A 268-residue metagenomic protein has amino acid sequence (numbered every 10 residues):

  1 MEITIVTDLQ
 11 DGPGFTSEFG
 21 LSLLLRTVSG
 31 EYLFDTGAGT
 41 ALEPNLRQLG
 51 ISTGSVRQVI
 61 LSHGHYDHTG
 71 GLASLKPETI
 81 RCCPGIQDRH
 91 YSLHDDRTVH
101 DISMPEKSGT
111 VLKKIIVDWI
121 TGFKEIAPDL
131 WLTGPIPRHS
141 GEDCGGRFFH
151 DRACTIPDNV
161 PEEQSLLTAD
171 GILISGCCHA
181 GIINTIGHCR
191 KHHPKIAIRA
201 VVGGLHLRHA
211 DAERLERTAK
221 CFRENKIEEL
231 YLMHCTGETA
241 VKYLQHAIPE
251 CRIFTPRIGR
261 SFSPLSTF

Functional and structural regions predicted by a protein language model:
M1-L49, N159-S175: Conserved beta-strand hairpin/beta-sheet module of binuclear metal-dependent hydrolase folds, prominently
M1-P13, G146-P157, G203-L207: Glycine-rich phosphate-binding "P-loop"
F15, L21-L25, L112, V117-P194: Catalytic core of the metallo-beta-lactamase
F15, Y66, R89-D96, H209-A212 (+1 more regions): Short, charged, surface-exposed secondary-structure boundary motifs
F15-T16, E31-Q58, C144, F148-D151 (+2 more regions): Pre-active-site segment of Zn-dependent metallo-hydrolases
G54-G122, W131-C144, R223-L230, I253: Active-site HxH/HxHxD metal-binding segment of metal-dependent hydrolases
H65-H68, V160-S165, A169-I258: Cap/insert and terminal regions of metallo-dependent hydrolase folds
F123, R257-F262: Glycine-centered loop/turn motifs
